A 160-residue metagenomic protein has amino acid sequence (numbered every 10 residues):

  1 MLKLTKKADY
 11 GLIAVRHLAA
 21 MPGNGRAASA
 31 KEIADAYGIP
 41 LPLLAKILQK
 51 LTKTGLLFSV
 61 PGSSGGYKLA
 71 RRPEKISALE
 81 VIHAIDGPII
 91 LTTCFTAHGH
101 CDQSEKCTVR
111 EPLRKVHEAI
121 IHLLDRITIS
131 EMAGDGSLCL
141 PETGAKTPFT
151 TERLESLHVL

Functional and structural regions predicted by a protein language model:
K6, L12-I39, F58: N-terminal helix-turn-helix DNA-binding core of bacterial DNA-binding proteins
D35, T52-K53: Alpha-helical residues within the helix-turn-helix
L48-Q49: Short, hydrophobic-biased segments on the C-terminal half of alpha helices that form "recognition helices"
G55-L69: Beta-hairpin "wing" of winged helix-turn-helix
P73-H98, V109, L113-E118: Conserved segment of winged-helix/HTH DNA-binding domains
H98-L160: C-terminal regulatory/oligomerization modules of transcriptional regulators
